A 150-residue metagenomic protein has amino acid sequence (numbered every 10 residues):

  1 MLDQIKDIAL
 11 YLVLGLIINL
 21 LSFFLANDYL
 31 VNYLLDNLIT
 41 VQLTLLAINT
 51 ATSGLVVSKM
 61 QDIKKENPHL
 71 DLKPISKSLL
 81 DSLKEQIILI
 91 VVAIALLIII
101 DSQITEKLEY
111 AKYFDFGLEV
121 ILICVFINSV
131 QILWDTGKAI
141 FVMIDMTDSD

Functional and structural regions predicted by a protein language model:
M1-T40, S102: Long, highly hydrophobic alpha-helical transmembrane signal-anchor segments
N19, T44, A51-S58, L97-I99: Hydrophobic alpha-helical segments of integral membrane proteins
V31, T105-F114: Membrane-interfacial helix-loop-helix connectors in multipass membrane proteins
Y33-T50, E119, I123-F126: Alpha-helical transmembrane segments
G54-P74: Membrane-helix interface/capping segments
I75-I94: Loop-to-transmembrane boundary segments
I88-E109: Alpha-helical transmembrane segments and their membrane-interface junctions in multi-pass membrane proteins
F114-D150: Alpha-helical transmembrane segments and their immediate juxtamembrane interface regions
